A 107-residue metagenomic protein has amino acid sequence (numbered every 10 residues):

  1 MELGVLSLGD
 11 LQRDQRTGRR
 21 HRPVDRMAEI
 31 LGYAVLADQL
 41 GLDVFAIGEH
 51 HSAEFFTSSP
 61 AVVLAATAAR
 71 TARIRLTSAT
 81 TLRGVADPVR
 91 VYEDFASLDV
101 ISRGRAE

Functional and structural regions predicted by a protein language model:
M1-T77: N-terminal beta1-alpha1-beta2 module of alpha/beta enzyme domains
E2-P23, G84-E107: Flexible, glycine-rich active-site loops centered on histidine and acidic residues that chelate a metal or position
H50-A53, T80-V89: Acidic, glycine-rich active-site loops and adjacent beta-strand->loop/helix elements that engage anionic groups
R75-T81, E107: A short, GP-enriched loop/loop-strand-helix hinge that lies immediately N-terminal to, or at the N-terminal rim
